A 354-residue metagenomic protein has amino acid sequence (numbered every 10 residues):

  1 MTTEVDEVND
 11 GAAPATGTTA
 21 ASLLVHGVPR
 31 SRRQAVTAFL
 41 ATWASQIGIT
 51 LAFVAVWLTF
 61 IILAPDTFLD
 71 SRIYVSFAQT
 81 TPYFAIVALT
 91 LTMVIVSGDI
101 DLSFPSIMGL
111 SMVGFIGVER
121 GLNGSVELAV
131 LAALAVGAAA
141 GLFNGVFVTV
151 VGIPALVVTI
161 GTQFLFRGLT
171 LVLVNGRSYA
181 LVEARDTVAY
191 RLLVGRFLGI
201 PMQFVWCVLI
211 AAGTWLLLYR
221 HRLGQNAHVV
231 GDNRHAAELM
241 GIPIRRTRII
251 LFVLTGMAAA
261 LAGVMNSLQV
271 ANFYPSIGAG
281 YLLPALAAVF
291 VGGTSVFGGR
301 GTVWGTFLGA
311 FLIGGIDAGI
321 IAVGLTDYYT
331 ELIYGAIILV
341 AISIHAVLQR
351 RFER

Functional and structural regions predicted by a protein language model:
T2-V54, L58, D232, L239-R246 (+1 more regions): Cytosolic-side transmembrane-helix boundaries in multi-pass membrane proteins
A35-A41, I95-I100, G121, A138-L181 (+3 more regions): Short loop segments and helix-boundary regions at transmembrane helix junctions of multi-pass inner-membrane proteins
Q46-L51, F77, F84-A85, S106-L110 (+7 more regions): Hydrophobic alpha-helical transmembrane segments
I49-I61, L91, Q163, R167-G168 (+5 more regions): Hydrophobic core segments of alpha-helical transmembrane domains in multi-pass membrane transport and ion-translocation
A55-L122, V146-I153, L286-V303, A336: Single transmembrane alpha-helix segments in multi-pass membrane proteins
G124-A133, A138-N144, V148, R196-F273: Helix-loop-helix "hairpin" substructures at the membrane interface of multi-pass membrane proteins
A155-H221, T247-I250, Q269-G278, E353-R354: Transmembrane helix-bundle core of multi-pass membrane transporters and related energy-transducing complexes
A259, Q269-G335: Transmembrane alpha-helical segments in multi-pass inner-membrane proteins
